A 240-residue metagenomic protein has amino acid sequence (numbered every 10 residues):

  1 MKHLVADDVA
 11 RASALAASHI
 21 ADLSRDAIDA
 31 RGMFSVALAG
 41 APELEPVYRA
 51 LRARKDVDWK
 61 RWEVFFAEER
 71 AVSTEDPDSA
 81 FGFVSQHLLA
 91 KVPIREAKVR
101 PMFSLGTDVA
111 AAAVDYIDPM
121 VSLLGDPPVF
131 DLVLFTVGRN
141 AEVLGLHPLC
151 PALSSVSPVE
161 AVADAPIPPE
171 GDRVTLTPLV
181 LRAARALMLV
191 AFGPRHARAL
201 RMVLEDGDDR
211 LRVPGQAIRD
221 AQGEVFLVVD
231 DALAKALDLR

Functional and structural regions predicted by a protein language model:
M1-V36: N-terminal glycine-/serine-/threonine-rich phosphate-binding loop
I28-A53: Glycine-rich N-terminal segment of FAD-binding domains in flavoprotein oxidoreductases, spanning the beta-loop-helix
L38-E43, F135-R139, F192: Glycine-rich beta-strand-to-loop/alpha-helix junction loops that act as flexible
R49-W59, G82, Q86, P148-S157 (+1 more regions): A glycine- and small-aliphatic-rich helix-loop capping segment at beta-alpha/alpha-beta transitions that lines
W59-L134: Ligand-binding beta-strand-loop-alpha-helix segment within the catalytic cores of soluble metabolic enzymes
A111-A113, V143-L149, A199-V203, L239: A short secondary-structure junction signal
L132-L179: Class I SAM-dependent methyltransferase SAM-binding "motif I" and its flanking Rossmann-like core
R185-R240: ATP/nucleoside-binding phosphotransfer catalytic cores, i.e., glycine-rich phosphate-binding loops
